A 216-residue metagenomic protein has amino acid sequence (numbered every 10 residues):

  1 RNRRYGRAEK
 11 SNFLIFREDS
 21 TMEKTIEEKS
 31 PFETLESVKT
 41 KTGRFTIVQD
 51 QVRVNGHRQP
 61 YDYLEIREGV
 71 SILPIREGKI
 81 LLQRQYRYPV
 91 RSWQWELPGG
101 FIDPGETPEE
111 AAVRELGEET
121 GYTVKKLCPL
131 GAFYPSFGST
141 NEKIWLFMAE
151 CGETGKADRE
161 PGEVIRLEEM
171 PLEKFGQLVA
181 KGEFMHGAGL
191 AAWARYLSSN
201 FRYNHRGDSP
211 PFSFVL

Functional and structural regions predicted by a protein language model:
R1, R7-T21: Short, Lys/Arg-enriched N-terminal segments with co-localized hydrophobic residues within the first ~10-30 amino acids
I15-E18, A149, Y203, F214-L216: Generic detector of N-terminal low-structure segments
M22-K41: Extreme N-terminal tail/first-helix region
E23-E27, L64-I66, V70-R114: Conserved Nudix-box catalytic region and its N-terminal flanking loop in Nudix hydrolases and closely related
E23-E28, P89, W93, P104 (+1 more regions): Nudix hydrolase/Nudix homology domain
L35-S71, R76: Acidic, metal-coordinating catalytic segment for phosphate/diphosphate chemistry, firing primarily on the Nudix
V38-G43, R53, Y88, F133-I144: Acidic pyrophosphate-coordinating catalytic loop
Q59, V70-S71, R76, F101-A188: Unchanged
